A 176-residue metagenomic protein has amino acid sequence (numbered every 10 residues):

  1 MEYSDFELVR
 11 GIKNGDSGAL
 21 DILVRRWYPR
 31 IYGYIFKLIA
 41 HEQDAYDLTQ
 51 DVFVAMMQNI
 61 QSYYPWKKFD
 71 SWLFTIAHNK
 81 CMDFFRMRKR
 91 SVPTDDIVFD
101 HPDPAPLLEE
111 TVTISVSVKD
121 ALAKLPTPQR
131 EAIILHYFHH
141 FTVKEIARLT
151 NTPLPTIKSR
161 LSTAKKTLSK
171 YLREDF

Functional and structural regions predicted by a protein language model:
M1-R30, V118, A123, K144-E145 (+3 more regions): N-terminal module of bacterial RNA polymerase sigma factors
E2-D5, S91-S115, L122, T142: Internal acidic/polar
L8, V24, Y32, E42-N59: Conserved RNAP core-binding helix
K13-N14, F53-K68, R88: Sigma70-family region 2
G33, D47-V54, K67-N79: Structural recognition of an alpha-helix C-terminal capping motif at a helix-to-coil junction
I35, L125, R130, S162-F176: Short, Lys/Arg-enriched C-terminal cap helix and immediately downstream tail that follows
Q61-P65, T75-T94, T163: Arg/Lys-rich amphipathic alpha helix in sigma70-family domain 2
A132-H136: A short pre-motif secondary-structure segment
